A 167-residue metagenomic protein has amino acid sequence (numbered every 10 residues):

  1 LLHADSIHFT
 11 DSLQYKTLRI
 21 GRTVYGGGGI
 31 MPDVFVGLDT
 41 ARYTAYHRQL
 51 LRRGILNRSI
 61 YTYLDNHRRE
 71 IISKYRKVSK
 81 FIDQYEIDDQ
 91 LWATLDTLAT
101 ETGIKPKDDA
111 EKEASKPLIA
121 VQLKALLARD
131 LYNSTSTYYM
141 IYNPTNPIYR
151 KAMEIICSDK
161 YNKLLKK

Functional and structural regions predicted by a protein language model:
L1-K167: Conserved functional hotspot residues or short segments at active or partner-binding sites across diverse domains
